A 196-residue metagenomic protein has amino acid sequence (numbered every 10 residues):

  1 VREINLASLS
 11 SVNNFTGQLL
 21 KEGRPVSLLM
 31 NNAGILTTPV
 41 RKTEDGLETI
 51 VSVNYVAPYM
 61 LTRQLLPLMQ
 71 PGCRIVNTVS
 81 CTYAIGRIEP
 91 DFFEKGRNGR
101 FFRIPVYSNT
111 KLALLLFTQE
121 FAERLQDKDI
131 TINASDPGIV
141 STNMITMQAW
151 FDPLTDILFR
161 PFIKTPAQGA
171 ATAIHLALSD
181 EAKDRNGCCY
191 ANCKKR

Functional and structural regions predicted by a protein language model:
V1-G17: The beta1-alpha1 cofactor-binding region of Rossmann-like NAD(H)/NADP(H)-dependent oxidoreductases
I4-A7, V140, A182: Hydrophobic pocket-lining residues within nucleotide cofactor-binding pockets
V12, T110, A134, I157-R196: C-terminal helical subdomain
N14-K21, E44-S52: Active-site Tyr-X3-Lys motif and surrounding loop/helix of classical short-chain dehydrogenase/reductase
Q18-N31, T37-K42: A glycine-rich helix->loop->beta "capping" turn within Rossmann-like NAD(P)(H)-dependent oxidoreductase domains
G34-K42, E48, P71-I130, D136-F151 (+1 more regions): Catalytic loop of short-chain dehydrogenase/reductase
Y55-V56: Ankyrin-repeat alpha-helix packing hotspot
T62-R63, Q119: A short, exposed helix-loop element centered on a Lys and neighboring polar residues
